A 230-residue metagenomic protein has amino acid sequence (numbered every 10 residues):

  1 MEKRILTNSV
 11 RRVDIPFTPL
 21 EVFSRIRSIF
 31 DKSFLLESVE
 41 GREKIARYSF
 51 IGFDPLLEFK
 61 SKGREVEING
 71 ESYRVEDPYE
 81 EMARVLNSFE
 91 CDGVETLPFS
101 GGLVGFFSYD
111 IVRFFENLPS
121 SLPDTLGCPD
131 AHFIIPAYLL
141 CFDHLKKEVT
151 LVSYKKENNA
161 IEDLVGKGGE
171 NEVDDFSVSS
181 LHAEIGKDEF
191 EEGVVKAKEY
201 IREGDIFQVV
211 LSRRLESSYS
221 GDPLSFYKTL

Functional and structural regions predicted by a protein language model:
M1-L230: Extended alpha-helical targeting/anchoring segments, especially N-terminal organellar/secretory targeting helices
